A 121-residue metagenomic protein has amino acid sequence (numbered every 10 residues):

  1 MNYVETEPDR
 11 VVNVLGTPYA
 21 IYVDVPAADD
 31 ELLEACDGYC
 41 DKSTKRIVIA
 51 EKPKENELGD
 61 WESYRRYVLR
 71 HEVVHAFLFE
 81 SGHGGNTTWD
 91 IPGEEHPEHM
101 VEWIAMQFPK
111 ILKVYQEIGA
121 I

Functional and structural regions predicted by a protein language model:
N2-Y3: A positional/architectural concept
P8-R65, A76-E80, G84, W89-M106 (+1 more regions): Active-site scaffold of zinc-dependent metalloenzymes
Q107-L112: Short, basic alpha-helical nucleic acid-contact segments in DNA-binding proteins and DNA transaction factors
Y115-I121: Long, well-structured alpha-helical subdomains associated with metal-dependent extracellular/ecto-lumenal hydrolases
